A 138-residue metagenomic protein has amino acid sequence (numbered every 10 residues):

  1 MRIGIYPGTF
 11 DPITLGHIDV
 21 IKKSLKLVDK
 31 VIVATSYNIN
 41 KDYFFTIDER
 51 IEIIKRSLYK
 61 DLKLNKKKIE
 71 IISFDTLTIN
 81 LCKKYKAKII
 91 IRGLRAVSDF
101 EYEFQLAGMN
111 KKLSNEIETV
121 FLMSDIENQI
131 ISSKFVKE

Functional and structural regions predicted by a protein language model:
M1-E138: Nucleotidyltransferase catalytic core that binds NTPs
